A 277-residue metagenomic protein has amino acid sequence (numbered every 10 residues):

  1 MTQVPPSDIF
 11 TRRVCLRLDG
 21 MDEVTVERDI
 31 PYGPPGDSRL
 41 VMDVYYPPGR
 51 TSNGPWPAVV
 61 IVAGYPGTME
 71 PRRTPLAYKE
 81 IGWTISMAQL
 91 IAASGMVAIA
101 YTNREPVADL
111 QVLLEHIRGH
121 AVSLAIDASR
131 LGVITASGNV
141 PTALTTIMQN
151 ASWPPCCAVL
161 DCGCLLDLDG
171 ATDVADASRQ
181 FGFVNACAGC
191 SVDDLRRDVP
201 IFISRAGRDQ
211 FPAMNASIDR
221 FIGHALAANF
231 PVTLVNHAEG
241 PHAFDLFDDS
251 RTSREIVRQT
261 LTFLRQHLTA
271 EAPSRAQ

Functional and structural regions predicted by a protein language model:
T2-G54: N-terminal cap/lid segment of alpha/beta-hydrolase-fold proteins
N53-P66: Short beta-strand element of the alpha/beta-hydrolase
G64-T74, A98, H116: Serine-hydrolase catalytic-loop signature spanning alpha/beta hydrolases and amidase-signature enzymes
R73-A98: Short amphipathic alpha-helix adjacent to the substrate-entry channel of hydrolases
V97, Y101-E105: Active-site catalytic motif of lipid deacylating hydrolases and related acyltransferases
V112-C187: Primarily recognizes the serine-hydrolase "nucleophile elbow" in alpha/beta-hydrolase and SGNH/GDSL folds
C157, G163-A227: The feature captures the conserved acid-bearing segment of alpha/beta-hydrolase catalytic domains
A216-I222, L226-Q277: C-terminal catalytic histidine-bearing segment of alpha/beta-hydrolase fold enzymes
